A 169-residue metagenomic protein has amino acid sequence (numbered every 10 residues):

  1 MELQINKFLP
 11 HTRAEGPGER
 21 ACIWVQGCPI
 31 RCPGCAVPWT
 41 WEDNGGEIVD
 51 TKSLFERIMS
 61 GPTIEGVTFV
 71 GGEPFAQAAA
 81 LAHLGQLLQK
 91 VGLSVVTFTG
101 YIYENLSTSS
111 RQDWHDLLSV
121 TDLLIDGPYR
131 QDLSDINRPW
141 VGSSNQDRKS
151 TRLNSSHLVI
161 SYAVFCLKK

Functional and structural regions predicted by a protein language model:
L3-N6, E19, V37-L117: Conserved Radical SAM active-site core
L3-R31: N-terminal pre-triad scaffold of radical SAM enzymes
R31, C35-P38, N154: Cys/His-rich metal-chelating microdomains
G61-T68, I125-R130, R152: Conserved C-terminal portion of the radical SAM core fold that forms the substrate/S-adenosylmethionine-binding
Q77-Q89, V96, S134-R152: P-loop/Walker A phosphate-binding loop and immediately adjacent motor/lid segment at beta-alpha junctions
T121-L123: Well-ordered beta-strand positions
Q131-D132, V159: Glycine-rich nucleotide phosphate-binding loop and flanking beta-alpha elements of Rossmann-like dinucleotide-binding
K149, L153-K169: Single conserved hydrophobic/aromatic residue that forms the stacking wall/gate of nucleotide- or nucleobase-binding
